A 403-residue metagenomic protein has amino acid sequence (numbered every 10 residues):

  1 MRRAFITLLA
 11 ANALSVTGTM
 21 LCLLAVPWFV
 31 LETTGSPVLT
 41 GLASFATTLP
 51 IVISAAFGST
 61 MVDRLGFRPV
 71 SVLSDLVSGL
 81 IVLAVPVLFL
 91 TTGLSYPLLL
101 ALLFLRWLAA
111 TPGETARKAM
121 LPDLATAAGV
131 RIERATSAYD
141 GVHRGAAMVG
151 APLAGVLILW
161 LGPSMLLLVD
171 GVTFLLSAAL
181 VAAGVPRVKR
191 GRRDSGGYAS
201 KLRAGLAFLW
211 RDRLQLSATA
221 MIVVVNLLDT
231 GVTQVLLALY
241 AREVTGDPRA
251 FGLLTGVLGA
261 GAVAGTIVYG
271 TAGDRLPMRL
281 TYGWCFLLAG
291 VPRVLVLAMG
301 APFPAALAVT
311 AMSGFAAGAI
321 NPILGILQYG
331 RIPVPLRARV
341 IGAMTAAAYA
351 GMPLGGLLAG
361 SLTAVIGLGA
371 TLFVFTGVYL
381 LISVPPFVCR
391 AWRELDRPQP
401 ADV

Functional and structural regions predicted by a protein language model:
M1-F5, G184-M221, V403: Juxtamembrane intracellular "pre-TM" segments in multi-pass secondary transporters
M1-L9, P37, Y96-L100, K201 (+4 more regions): Primarily residues marking transmembrane-helix entry/exit sites
T7-L14, L102-L105, R203, L216-V225 (+4 more regions): Alpha-helical transmembrane segments of MFS and MFS-like solute carriers/permeases
T7-L23, T47-T60, G66-I81, L98-I158 (+3 more regions): Substrate-agnostic recognition of the 12-TM MFS/MFS-like secondary transporter fold
C22-A25, F29, T34-S44, S137 (+2 more regions): Small-residue hotspots at the loop-to-helix junctions and early N-terminal turns of transmembrane alpha-helices
A25, L161-L168, A207-T266, G369: A single, central transmembrane helix in multi-pass transporters
I53-F57, R64, R68-S71, A84 (+1 more regions): C-terminal transmembrane bundle of multi-pass solute transporters/carriers
Y96-W107, R131-R190, G252, G256 (+2 more regions): Hydrophobic alpha-helical transmembrane segments
